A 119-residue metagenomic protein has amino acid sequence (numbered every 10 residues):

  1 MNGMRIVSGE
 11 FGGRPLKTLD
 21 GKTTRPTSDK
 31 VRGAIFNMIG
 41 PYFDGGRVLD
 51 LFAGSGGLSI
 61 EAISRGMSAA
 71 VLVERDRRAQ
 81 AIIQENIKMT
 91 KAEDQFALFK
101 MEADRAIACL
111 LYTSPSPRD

Functional and structural regions predicted by a protein language model:
M1-R47: S-adenosyl-L-methionine
F52-S55: Class I SAM-dependent methyltransferase "Motif I" SAM/SAH-binding loop
L58-M67: Conserved SAM-binding loop of SAM-dependent methyltransferases across substrates and taxa, primarily the Class I
A70-E74: Conserved SAM-binding motif I beta-strand of class I
Q80-A81: Short alpha-helix immediately C-terminal to the canonical SAM-binding loop
Q84-L111: S-adenosyl-L-methionine
Y112-D119: Conserved small/polar residues in nucleotide/adenosyl-binding loops
